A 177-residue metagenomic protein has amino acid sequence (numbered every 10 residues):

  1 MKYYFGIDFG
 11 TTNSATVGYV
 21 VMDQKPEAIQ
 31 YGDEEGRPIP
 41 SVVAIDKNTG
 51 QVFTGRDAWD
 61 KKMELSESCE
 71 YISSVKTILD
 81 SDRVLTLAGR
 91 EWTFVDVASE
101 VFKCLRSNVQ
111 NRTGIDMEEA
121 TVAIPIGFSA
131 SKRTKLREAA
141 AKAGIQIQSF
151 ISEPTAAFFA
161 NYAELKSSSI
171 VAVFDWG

Functional and structural regions predicted by a protein language model:
M1-K2, I145-F174: Conserved phosphate-binding catalytic cores of ATP/NTP-utilizing and phosphoryl-transfer enzymes
I7-N13, V173-G177: A short acidic Gly-Thr/Ser loop motif
T12, R37-S41, Q146, S168-S169: Short glycine-/polar-rich loops that comprise or flank the Walker A/P-loop and associated switch/sensor motifs
N13, F128-S131, A157-F159: Flexible loop/turn segments at secondary-structure boundaries
A15, Y19, A140-A141, T155-F158: Residues within alpha-helical segments
A15-V17, S41-A44, A172-F174: Conserved hydrophobic/aromatic positions in well-ordered beta-strands
G18-Y19, K132-L136, F159-E164: Short acidic, glycine/serine/threonine-rich loops at helix termini
M22-A143, F150-S152: Phosphate-binding loop and its immediate beta->loop->alpha context in nucleotide/phosphate-handling enzymes
